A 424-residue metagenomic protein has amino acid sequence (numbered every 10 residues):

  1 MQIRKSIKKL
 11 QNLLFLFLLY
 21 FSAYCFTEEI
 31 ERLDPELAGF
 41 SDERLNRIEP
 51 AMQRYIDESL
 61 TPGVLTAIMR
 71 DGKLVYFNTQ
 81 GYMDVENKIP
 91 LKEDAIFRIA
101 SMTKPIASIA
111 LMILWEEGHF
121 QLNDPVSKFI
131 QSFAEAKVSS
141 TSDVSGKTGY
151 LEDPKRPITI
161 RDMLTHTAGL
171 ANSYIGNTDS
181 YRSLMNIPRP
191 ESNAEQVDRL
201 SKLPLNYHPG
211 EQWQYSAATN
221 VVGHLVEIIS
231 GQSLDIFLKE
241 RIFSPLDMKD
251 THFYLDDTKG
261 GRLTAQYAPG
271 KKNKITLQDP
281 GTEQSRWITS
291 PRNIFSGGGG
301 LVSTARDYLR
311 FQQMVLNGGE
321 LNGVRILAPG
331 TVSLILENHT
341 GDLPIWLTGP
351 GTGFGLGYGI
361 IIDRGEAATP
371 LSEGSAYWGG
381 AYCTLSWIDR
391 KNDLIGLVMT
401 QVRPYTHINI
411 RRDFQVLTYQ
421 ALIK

Functional and structural regions predicted by a protein language model:
Q2-L14: Bacterial N-terminal signal peptides that target proteins for export
Y20-S22: N-terminal signal peptide c-region/cleavage motif recognized by signal peptidases
C25-T27: Boundary at the C-terminal end of the N-terminal hydrophobic targeting segment
L33-I99, H119-Q121, V138-D143, R286 (+2 more regions): Short, conserved catalytic-motif segment at the N-terminal edge
S41, K104, T304: Short, conserved phosphate/pyrophosphate- and ester-handling motifs at nucleotide-, phospho-/glycolipid
N46-M52, T66, G72, F97-I130 (+4 more regions): Active-site SXXK
Q131, E135-E373: Short, surface-exposed loop or secondary-structure junction motifs that flank catalytic or metal-binding residues
W378-K424: Structured C-terminal helix/loop/strand segments within mature extracytoplasmic catalytic/sensor domains
